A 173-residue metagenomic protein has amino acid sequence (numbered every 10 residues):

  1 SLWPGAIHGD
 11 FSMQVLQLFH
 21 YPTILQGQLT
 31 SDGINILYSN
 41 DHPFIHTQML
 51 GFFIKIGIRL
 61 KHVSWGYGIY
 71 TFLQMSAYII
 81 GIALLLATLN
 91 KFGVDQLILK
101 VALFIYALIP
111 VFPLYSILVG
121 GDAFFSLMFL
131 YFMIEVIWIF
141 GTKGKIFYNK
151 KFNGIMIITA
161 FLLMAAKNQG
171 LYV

Functional and structural regions predicted by a protein language model:
S1-G9: Transmembrane signal-anchor helices characteristic of membrane glycosylation enzymes that use polyprenol
G9, L114-F124: Short acidic/glycine- and proline-prone juxtamembrane loop motifs at membrane-interface regions of multi-pass membrane
Q14-H20, Q28-T71, M75: Short hydrophobic/aromatic helix or loop-helix immediately within or flanking a transmembrane segment in polytopic
I69-G93, Y131: Transmembrane-helix motifs of polytopic, lipid-linked glycan transferases
L84-A87, F124-G144, M156-A160: Specific aromatic-rich, kink-prone transmembrane helix
L85-P110, S126-L127, F147, N153: Transmembrane-helix signature of polytopic, membrane-embedded enzymes that assemble or transfer cell-envelope glycans
F152-N168: Membrane-interface alpha helices of multi-pass inner-membrane proteins
Q169-V173: Transmembrane-embedded, aromatic-rich helix segments that form part of the hydrophobic channel/pocket engaging
